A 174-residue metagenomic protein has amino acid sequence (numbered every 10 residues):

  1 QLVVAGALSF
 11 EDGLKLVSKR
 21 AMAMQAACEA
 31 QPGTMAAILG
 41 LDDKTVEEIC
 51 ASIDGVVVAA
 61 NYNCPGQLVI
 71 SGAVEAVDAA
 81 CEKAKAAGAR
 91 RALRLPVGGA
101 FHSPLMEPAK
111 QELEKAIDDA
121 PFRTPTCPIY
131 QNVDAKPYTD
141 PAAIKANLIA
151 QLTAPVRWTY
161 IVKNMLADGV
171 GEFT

Functional and structural regions predicted by a protein language model:
V3-P155: Alpha/beta catalytic cores of group-transfer enzymes, especially the acyltransferase/condensing modules of polyketide
D12, T153-T174: Flexible, low-complexity segments
